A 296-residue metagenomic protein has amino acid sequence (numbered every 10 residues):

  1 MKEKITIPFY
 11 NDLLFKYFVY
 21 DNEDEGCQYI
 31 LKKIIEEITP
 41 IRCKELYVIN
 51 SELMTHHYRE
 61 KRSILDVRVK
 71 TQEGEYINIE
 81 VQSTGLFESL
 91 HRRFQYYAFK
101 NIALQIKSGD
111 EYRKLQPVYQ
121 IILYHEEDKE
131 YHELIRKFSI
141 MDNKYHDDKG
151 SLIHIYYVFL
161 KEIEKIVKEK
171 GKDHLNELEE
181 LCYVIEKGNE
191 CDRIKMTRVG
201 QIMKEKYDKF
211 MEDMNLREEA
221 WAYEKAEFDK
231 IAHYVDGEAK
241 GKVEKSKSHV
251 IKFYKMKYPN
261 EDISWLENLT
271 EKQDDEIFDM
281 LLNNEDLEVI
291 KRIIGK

Functional and structural regions predicted by a protein language model:
M1-E218: Conserved single-residue anchors adjacent to enzymatic active/cofactor-binding motifs
K2-T6, I77-Q82, C182-K296: Short, charged alpha-helical interaction segments and adjacent helix-coil junctions
